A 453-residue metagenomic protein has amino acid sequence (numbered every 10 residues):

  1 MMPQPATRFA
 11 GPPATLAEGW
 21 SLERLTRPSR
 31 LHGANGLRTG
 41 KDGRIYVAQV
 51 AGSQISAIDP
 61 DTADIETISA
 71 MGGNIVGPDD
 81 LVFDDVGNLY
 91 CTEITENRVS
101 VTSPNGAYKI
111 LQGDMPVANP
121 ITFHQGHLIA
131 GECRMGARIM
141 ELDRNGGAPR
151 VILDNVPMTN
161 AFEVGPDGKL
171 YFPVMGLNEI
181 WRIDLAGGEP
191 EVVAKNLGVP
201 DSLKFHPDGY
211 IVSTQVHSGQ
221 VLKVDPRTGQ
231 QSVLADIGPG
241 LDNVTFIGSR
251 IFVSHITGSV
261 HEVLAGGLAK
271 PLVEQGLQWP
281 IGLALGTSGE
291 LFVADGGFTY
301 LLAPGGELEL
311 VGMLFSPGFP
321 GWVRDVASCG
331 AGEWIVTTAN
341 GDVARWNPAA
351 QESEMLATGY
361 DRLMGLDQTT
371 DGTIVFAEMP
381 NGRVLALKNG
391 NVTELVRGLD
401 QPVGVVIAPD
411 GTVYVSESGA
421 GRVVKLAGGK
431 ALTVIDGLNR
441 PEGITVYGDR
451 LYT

Functional and structural regions predicted by a protein language model:
R8-L31: A short helix->beta-strand "capping" segment at the edge of beta-propeller domains
R24-T26, E66-A70, K109-G113, R150-D154 (+7 more regions): Beta-propeller fold detector
P28-D42, G72-V86, R98, D114-G136 (+15 more regions): Beta-rich, blade/repeat-based domains predominating in secreted/periplasmic proteins but also intracellular
Q49-P60: Beta-propeller domains
S53-I55, N97-V99, G136-I139, N178-I180 (+6 more regions): Structural signal for beta-propeller blades
I58-A63, T102-A107, L142-G147, I183-G188 (+6 more regions): Short loop/turn segments that connect beta-strands within beta-propeller blades
I94: Glycine/small-residue-rich loop that forms an oxyanion/phosphate-binding "nest" at active or ligand-binding sites
Y452-T453: Leucine-rich solenoid repeat scaffolds
